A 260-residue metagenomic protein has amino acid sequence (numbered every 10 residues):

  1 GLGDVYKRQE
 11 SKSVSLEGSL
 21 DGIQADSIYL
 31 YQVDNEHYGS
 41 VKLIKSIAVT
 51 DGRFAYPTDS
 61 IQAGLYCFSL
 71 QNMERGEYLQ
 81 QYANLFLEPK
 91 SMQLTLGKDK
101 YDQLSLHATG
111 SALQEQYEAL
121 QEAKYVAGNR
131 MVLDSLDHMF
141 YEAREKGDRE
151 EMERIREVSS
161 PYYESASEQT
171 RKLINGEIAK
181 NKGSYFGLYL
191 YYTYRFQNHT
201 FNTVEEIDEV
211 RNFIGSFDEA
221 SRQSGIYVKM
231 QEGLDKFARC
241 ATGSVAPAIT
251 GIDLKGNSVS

Functional and structural regions predicted by a protein language model:
G1-Y6: Short, small-residue-biased leader/transition segments that mark boundaries at the very start of proteins
R8-S165: A non-transmembrane, solvent-exposed segment enriched in polar/low-complexity residues
Y163-R171, T203-V210: Helix-turn-helix repeat elements of alpha-solenoid scaffolds
K180-S184, E219-Y227: Short solvent-exposed coil/turn linkers within tandem alpha-helical repeat scaffolds
K182-Q197: Amphipathic alpha-helical repeat scaffolds of TPR domains
F186, E206-E209, I226: Structural signature of alpha-solenoid helical repeat junctions
E205-G215, V245-I249: Alpha-helical repeat scaffolds
V228-S260: N-terminal "domain-start" segment that seeds a small globular fold
